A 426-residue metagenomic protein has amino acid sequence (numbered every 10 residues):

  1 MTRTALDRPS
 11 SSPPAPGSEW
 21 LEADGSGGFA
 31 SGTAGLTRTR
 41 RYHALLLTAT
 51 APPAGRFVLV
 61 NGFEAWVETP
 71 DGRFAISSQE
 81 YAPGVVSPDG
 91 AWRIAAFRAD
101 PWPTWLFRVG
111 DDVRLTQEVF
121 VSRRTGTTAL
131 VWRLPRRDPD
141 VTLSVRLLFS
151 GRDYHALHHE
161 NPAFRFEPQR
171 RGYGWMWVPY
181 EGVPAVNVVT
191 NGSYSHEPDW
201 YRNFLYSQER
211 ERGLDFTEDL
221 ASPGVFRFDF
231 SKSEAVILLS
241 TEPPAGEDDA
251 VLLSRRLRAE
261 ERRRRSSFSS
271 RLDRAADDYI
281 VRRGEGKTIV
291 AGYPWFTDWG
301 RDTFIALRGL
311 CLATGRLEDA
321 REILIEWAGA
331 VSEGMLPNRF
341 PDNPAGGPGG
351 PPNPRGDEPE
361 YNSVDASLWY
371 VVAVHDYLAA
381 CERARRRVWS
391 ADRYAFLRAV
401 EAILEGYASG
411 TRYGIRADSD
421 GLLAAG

Functional and structural regions predicted by a protein language model:
M1-G426: Acidic, mature catalytic/reactive cores of soluble proteins
